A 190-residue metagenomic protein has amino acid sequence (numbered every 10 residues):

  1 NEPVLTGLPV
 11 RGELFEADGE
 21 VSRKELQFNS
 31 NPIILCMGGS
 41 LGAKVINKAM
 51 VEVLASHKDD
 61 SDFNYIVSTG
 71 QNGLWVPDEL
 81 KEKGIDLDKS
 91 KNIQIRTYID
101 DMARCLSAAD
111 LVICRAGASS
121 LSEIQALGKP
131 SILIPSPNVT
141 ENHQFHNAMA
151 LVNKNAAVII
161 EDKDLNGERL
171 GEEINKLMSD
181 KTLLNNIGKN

Functional and structural regions predicted by a protein language model:
N1-E20, E25: Active-site-proximal region of nucleotide-activated glycan assembly enzymes, centered on histidine/acidic-rich loops
N1-P3, V112-I113, S131, A157: Short, well-ordered beta-strand core segments
L5, E123-A126, E141-K154: Short acidic/histidine- and often glycine-rich active-site loop of Leloir-type glycosyltransferases that engages
T6-P9, I134-P137, I160-D164: Short beta->alpha connector loops at strand-helix junctions that form conserved, small/polar/Pro-enriched
V10-G12, S40-G42, S136-T140: Short histidine/acidic/glycine/proline-rich micro-motifs that form metal- and phosphate-coordinating active-site loops
G19-S22, Q27-L111, F145-M149, N153 (+1 more regions): Donor-nucleotide binding loops and adjacent catalytic segments primarily of GT-B fold Leloir glycosyltransferases
M102-H143: A donor-sugar binding/catalytic signature common to diverse glycosyltransferases and related nucleotide-sugar
V158, K163-N190: Conserved donor-nucleotide binding/catalytic region of nucleotide-linked donor-dependent transferases
